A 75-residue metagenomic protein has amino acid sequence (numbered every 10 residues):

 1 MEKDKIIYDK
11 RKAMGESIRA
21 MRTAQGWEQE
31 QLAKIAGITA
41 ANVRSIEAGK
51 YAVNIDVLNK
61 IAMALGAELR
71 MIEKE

Functional and structural regions predicted by a protein language model:
M1-T23: A short, Lys/Arg-rich alpha-helix, primarily the initiator
E16-I35, K60: Short basic helix-loop element that most often maps to the first helix and adjoining turn of HTH DNA-binding modules
G37-A52: Recognition helix of helix-turn-helix/homeodomain-like DNA-binding domains that insert into the DNA major groove
D56-M71: DNA major-groove recognition helix of helix-turn-helix/homeodomain DNA-binding modules
